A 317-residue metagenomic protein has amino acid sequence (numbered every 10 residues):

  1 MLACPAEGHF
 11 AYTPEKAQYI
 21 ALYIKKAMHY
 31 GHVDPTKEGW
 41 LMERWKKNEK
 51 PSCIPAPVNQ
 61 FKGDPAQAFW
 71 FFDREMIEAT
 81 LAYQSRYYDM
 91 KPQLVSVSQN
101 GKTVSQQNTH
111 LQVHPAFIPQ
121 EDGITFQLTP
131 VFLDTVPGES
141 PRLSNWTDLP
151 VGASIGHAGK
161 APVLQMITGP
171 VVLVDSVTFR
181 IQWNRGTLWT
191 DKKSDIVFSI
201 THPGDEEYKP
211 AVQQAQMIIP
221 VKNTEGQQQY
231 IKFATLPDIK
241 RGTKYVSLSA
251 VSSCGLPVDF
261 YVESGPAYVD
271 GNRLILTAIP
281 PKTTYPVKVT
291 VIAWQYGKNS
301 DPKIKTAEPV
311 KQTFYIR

Functional and structural regions predicted by a protein language model:
M1-A3, V262: A structural preference for short, hydrophobic beta-strand core positions in alpha/beta folds
L2, K25, S249-S252: Residue-level recognition of well-ordered secondary-structure positions
C4-L133: Alpha/beta-hydrolase-fold serine-hydrolase catalytic core, especially in secreted/extracellular enzymes
P92-R317: Solvent-exposed beta-strand/loop surfaces, strongest in extracytoplasmic domains of secreted and cell-surface proteins
